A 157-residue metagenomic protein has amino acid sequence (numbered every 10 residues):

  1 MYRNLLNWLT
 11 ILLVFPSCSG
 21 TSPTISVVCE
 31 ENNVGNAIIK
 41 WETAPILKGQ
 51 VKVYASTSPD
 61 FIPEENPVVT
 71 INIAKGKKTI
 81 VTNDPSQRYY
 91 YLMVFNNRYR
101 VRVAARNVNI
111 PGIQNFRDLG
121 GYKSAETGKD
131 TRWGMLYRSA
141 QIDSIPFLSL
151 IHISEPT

Functional and structural regions predicted by a protein language model:
Y2-I11: Sec-dependent signal peptide recognition, specifically the positively charged N-region followed immediately by
I11-C18: Hydrophobic h-region of N-terminal signal peptides that target proteins for export in Gram-negative bacteria
S19-S154: Cys-dependent protein tyrosine phosphatase-like superfamily
T157: Ser/Thr-centric signal marking residues that sit in or immediately flank functional binding/regulatory motifs
